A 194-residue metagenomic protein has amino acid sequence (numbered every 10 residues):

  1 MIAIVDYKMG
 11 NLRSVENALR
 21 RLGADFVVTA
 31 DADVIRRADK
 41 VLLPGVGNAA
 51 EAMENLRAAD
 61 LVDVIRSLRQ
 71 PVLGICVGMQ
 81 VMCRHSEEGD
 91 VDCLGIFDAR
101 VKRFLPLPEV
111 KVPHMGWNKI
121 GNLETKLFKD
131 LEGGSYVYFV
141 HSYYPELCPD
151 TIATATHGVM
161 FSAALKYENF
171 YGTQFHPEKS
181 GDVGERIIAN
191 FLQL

Functional and structural regions predicted by a protein language model:
I2-A24, F175-S180: N-terminal beta1-alpha1 ligand-phosphate binding loop
A38: An anion/phosphate-binding loop that grips the pyrophosphate of nucleotide cofactors and donors
L42-P44: Structural motif
G47-H114: Cysteine-nucleophile active-site neighborhood
R84-V159: Pocket-forming structural segment of enzyme catalytic cores
G134, K166-Y171: Beta-strand-turn-beta hairpins that frame and shape the catalytic cleft of phosphate-ester-processing enzymes
V159-K166: Short, surface-exposed beta-strand/loop micro-motifs that present aromatic residues
F175-L194: Acyltransferase
